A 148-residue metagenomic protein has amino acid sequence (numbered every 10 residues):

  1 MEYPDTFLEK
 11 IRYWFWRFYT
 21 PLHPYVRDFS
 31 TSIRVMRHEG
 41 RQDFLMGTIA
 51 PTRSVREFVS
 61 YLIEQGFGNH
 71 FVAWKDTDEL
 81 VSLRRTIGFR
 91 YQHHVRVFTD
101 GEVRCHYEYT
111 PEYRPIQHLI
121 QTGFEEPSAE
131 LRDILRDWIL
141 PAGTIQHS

Functional and structural regions predicted by a protein language model:
E2-S148: Ser/Thr-rich, low-complexity intrinsically disordered terminal regions
